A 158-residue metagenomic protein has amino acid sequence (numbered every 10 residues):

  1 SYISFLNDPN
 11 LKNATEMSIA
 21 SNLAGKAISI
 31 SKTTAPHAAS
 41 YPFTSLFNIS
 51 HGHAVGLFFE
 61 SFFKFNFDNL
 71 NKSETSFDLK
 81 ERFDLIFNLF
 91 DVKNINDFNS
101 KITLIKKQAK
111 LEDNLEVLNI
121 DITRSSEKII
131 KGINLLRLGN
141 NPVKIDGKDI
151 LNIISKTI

Functional and structural regions predicted by a protein language model:
S1-S31, P142, K148: Carboxylate- and glycine-rich phosphate/diphosphate-binding segment that chelates Mg2+/Mn2+
I3-S4, N22-L23, S45, E60-D68: Short glycine/serine- and small hydrophobic-enriched flexible loop segments
N7, A27-T34, I95, L111 (+2 more regions): Intrinsically disordered or highly flexible coil/loop and linker segments, enriched in small and charged/polar residues
N13-E16, A35, A54-F58, K101 (+3 more regions): Residue-level detector of well-ordered alpha-helical segments, enriched for hydrophobic/aromatic packing positions
M17-G25, A39, F59-F62, I102 (+3 more regions): Short alpha-helical scaffolding segments that buttress acidic/His motifs in well-ordered protein cores
L23-V55, L135-N140: Glycine-rich phosphate/pyrophosphate-binding beta-alpha loops
I49-S125: Gly/Pro-rich interdomain helix-loop hinge
I122-I158: Short, amphipathic C-terminal "tail helix"
